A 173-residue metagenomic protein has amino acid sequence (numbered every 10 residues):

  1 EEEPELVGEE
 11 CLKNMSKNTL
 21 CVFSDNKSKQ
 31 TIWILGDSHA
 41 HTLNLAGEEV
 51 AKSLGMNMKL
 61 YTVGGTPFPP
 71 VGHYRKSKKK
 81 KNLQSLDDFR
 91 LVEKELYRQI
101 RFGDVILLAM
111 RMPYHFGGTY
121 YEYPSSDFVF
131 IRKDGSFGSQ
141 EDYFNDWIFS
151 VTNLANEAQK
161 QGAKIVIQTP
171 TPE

Functional and structural regions predicted by a protein language model:
E1-E173: Extracellular/periplasmic envelope-modification machinery, especially enzymes that add or remove acyl/ester groups on
